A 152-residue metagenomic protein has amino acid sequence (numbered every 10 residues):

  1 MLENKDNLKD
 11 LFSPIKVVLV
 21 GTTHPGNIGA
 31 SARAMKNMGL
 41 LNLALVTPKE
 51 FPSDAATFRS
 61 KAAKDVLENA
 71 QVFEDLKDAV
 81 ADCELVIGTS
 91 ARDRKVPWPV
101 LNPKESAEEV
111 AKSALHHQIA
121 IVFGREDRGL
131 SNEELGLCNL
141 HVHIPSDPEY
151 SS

Functional and structural regions predicted by a protein language model:
M1-S152: Post-transcriptional modification and biogenesis factors for structured RNAs of the translation apparatus
